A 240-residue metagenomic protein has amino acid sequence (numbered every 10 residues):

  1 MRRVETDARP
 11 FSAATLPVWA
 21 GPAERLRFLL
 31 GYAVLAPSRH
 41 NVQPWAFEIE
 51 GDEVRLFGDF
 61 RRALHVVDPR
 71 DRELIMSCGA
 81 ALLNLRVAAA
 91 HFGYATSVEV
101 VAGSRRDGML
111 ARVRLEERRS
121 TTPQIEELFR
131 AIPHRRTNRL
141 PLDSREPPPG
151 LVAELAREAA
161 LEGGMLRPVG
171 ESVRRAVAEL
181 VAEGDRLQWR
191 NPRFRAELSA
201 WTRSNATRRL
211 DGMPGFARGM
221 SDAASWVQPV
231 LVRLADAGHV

Functional and structural regions predicted by a protein language model:
M1-V240: Acidic, surface-exposed loops and disordered segments
